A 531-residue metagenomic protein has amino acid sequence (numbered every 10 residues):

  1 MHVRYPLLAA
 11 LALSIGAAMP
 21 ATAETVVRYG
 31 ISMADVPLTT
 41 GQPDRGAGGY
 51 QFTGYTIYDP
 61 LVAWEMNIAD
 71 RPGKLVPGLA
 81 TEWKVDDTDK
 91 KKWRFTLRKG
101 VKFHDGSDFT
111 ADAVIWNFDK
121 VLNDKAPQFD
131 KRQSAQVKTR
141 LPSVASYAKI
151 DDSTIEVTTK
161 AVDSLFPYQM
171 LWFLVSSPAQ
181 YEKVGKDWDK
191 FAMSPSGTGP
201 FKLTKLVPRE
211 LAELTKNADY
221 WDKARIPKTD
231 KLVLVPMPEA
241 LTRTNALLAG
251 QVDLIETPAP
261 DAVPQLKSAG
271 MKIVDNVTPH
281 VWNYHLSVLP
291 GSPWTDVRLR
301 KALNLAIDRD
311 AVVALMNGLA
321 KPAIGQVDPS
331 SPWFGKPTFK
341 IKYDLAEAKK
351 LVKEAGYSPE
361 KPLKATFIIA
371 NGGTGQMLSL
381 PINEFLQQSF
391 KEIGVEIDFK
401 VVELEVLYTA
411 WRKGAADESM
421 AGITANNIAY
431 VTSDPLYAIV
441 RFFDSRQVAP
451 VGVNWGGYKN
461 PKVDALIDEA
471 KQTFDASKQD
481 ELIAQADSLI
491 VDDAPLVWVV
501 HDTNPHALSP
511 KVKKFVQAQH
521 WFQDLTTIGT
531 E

Functional and structural regions predicted by a protein language model:
R4, T96, I115, S134-Y181 (+1 more regions): Surface-exposed binding/hinge segments that line and control ligand-binding clefts or catalytic entry sites
I31-T88, S196: N-terminal lobe/hinge region of extracytoplasmic solute-binding protein
E65-D70, L171-P227, E239, A346 (+1 more regions): Gly/Pro-rich hinge or "lid" segments in bacterial periplasmic/extracellular proteins
E82-P127, E156, P293-T295: Aromatic- and charge-enriched surface segment that lines or borders ligand/interaction sites
D189-A192, D219-Q265: Ligand-site clamp/hinge motif
E213-A218, K267, T295-E392, D398 (+3 more regions): Append "and occasionally in soluble cytosolic enzymes with long acidic Gly/Pro-rich linkers
K301, V313, I393-T409, Y437-S509 (+1 more regions): Extracytoplasmic/peripheral linker and loop segments enriched in polar/acidic and small residues with frequent Thr/Pro
H506-E531: Long beta-strand-rich cores associated with HINT superfamily self-processing modules
